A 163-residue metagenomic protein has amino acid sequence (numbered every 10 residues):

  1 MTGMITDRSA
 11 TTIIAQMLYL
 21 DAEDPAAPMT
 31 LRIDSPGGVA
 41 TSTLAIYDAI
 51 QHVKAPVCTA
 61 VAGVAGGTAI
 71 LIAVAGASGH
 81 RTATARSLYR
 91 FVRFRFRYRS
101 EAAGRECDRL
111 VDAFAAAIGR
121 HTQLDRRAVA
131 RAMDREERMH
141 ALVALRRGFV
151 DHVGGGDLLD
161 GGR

Functional and structural regions predicted by a protein language model:
M1-R163: Terminal-region recognition feature
